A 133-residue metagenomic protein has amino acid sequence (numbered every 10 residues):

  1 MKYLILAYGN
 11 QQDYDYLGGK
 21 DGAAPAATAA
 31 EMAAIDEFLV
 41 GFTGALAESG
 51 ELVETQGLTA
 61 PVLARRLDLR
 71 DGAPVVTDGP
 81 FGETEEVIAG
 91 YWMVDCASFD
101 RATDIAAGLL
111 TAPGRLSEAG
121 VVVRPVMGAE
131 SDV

Functional and structural regions predicted by a protein language model:
M1-V133: Conserved, structured core segments of small domains
